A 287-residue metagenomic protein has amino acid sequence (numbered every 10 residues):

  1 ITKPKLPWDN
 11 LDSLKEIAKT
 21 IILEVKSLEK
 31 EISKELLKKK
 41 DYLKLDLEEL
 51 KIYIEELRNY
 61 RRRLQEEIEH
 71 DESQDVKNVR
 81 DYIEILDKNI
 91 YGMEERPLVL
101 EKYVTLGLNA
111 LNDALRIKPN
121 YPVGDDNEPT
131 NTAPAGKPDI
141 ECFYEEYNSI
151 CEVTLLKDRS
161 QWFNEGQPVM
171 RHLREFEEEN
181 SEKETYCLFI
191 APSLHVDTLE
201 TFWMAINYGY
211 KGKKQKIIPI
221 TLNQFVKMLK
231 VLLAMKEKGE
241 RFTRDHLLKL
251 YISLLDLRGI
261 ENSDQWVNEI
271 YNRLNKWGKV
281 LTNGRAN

Functional and structural regions predicted by a protein language model:
I1-E66, N287: Nuclease-adjacent, charged terminal/linker segments that flank catalytic cores
R62, E66-T282: Catalytic core segments in nucleotide and nucleic-acid processing enzymes
